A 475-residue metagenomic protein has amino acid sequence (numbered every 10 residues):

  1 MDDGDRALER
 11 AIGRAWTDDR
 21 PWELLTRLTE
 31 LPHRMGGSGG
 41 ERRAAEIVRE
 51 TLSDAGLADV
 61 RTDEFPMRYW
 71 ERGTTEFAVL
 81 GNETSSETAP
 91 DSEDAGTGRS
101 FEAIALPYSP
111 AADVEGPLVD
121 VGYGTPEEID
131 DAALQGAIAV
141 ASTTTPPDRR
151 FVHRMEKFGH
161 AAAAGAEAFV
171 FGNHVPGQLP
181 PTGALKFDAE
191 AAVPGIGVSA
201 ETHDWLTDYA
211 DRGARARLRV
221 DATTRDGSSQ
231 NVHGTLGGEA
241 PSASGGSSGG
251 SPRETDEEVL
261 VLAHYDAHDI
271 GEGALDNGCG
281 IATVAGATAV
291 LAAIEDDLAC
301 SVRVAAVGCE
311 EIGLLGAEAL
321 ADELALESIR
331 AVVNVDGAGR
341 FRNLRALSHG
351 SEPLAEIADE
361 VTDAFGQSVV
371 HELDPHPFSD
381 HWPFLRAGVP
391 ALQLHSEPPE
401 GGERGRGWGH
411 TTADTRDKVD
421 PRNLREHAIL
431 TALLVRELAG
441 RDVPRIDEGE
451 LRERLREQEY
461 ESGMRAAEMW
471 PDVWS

Functional and structural regions predicted by a protein language model:
M1-R27, L31, S53, T74-F101 (+4 more regions): Haloarchaeal acidic low-complexity proteome signature biased toward cell-envelope/secretome components but also
D2-G4, D18, T26-A133: Noncatalytic luminal/extracellular "stalk/propeptide" segments of secretory-pathway proteins
L8-R10, G339-L347, S368-V369, W408-D420: Short beta-alpha connecting loops at secondary-structure transitions that line or flank enzyme active sites
L52, V261, Y265-L314, T431: Alpha-helical metal-binding/catalytic segments enriched in His/Glu/Asp
A89, D269, V307-G405: Metal-dependent peptidase/peptidase-like ectodomains
R99-D188, A192-P194: Extracellular/luminal Protease-associated
L106-D131, L185-A274, A293-V302: Soluble metallo-hydrolase cores and metallopeptidase-like ectodomains found primarily in the secretory/periplasmic
A282, G286-A289, E403-S475: His/Asp/Glu-rich mid-to-C-terminal helical/loop segments that flank catalytic regions of hydrolases
